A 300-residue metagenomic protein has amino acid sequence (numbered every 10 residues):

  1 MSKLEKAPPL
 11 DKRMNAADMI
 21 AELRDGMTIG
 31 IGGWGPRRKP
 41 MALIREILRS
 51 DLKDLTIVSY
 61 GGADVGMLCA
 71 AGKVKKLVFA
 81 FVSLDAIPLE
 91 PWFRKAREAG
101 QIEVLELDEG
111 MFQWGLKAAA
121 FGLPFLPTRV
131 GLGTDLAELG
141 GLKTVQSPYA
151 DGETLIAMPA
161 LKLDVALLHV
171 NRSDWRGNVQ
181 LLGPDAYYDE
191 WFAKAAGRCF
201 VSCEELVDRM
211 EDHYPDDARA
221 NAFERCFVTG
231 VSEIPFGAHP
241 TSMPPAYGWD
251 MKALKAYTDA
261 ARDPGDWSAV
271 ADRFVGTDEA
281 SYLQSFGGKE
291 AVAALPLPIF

Functional and structural regions predicted by a protein language model:
S2-F300: Conserved alpha/beta enzyme-core scaffold
